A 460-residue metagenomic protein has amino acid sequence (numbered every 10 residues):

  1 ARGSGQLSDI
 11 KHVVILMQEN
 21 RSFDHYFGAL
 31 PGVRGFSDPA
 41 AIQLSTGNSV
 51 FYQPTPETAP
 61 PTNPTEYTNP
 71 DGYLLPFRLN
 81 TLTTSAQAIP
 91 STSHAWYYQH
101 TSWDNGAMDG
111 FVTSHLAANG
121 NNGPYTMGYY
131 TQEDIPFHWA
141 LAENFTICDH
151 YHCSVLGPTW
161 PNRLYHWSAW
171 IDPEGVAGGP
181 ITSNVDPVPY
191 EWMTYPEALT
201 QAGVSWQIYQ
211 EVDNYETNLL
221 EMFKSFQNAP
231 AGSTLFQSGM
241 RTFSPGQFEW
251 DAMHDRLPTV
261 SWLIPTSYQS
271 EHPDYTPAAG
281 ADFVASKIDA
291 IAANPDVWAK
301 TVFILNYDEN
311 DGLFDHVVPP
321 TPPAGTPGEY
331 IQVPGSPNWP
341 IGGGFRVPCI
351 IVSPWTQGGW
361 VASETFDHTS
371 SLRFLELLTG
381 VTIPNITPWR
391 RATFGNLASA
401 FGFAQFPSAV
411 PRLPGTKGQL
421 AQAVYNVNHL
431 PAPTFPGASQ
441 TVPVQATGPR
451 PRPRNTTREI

Functional and structural regions predicted by a protein language model:
A1-I460: N-terminal pro-sequences and low-complexity stem/linker regions of secreted or lumenal proteins
